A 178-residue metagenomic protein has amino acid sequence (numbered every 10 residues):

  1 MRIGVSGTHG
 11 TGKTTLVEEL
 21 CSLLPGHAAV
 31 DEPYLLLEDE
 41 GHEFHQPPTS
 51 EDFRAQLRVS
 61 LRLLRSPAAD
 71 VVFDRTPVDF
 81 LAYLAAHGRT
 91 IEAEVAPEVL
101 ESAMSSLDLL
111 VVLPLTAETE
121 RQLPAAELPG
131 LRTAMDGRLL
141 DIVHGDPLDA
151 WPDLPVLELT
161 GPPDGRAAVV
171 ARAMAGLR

Functional and structural regions predicted by a protein language model:
M1-R2: Pre-Walker A (Motif I) flank of P-loop NTPase domains
V5: Hydrophobic anchor at the beta1->P-loop junction of P-loop NTPases
H9: The conserved Walker
K13: Conserved lysine of the Walker
E18-R62: Conserved substrate/cofactor phosphate-moiety recognition/catalytic segment in nucleotide-dependent phosphotransferases
E51-S105, P114: Glycine-rich phosphate-binding loop used to anchor ATP phosphates in small-molecule kinases, encompassing both
H87-G161: A glycine- and Lys/Arg-enriched "phosphate-lid" helix/loop adjacent to the NTP-binding pocket of small-molecule kinases
L148-V156, A168-R178: C-terminal accessory "lid"/substrate-recognition subdomains
